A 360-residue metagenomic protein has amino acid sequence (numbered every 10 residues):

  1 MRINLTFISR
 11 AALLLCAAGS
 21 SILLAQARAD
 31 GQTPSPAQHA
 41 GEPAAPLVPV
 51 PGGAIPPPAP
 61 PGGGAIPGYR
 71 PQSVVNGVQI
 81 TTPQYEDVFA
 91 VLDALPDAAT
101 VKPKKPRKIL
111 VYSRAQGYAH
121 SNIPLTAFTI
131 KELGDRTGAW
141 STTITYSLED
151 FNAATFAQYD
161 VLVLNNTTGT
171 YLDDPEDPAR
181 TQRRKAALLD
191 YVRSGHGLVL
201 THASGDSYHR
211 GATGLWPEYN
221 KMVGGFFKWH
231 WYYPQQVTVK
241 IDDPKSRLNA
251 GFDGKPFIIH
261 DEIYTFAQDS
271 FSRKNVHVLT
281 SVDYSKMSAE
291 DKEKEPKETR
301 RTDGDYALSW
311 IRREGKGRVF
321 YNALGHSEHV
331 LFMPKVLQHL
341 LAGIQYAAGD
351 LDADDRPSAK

Functional and structural regions predicted by a protein language model:
M1-I8: N-terminal secretory signal peptides that target proteins for export/translocation
R10-I22: Bacterial N-terminal signal peptides
A25-G31: Boundary at the C-terminal end of the N-terminal hydrophobic targeting segment
D30, G41, P46-P49, P56 (+5 more regions): Extracellular ligand-binding/catalytic regions of CAZymes and related secreted enzymes and adhesion modules
R70-T81, V111, S121-Y208: Helical hinge/lid and interdomain linker segments adjacent to catalytic or ligand-binding clefts that mediate domain
E86-L95, G225, W229-G315: Catalytic beta-strand/loop cores that center a nucleophilic Ser/Cys/Thr and support acyl-enzyme chemistry
P106-G117: Short beta-strand segments enriched in small/hydrophobic residues
G169-G254: A glycine-rich, often tryptophan-bearing local segment used as a flexible ligand/cofactor-contacting loop or short
